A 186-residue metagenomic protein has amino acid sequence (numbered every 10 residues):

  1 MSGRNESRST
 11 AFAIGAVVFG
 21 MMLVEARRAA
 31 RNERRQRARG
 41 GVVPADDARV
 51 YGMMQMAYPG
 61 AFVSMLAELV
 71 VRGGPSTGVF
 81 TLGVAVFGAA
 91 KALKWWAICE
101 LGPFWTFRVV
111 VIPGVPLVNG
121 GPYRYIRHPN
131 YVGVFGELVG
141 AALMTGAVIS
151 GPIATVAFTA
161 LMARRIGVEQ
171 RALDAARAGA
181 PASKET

Functional and structural regions predicted by a protein language model:
M1-N5, V50-V79: Long, highly hydrophobic alpha-helical transmembrane signal-anchor segments
G3-F19: Hydrophobic transmembrane alpha-helical segments in integral membrane proteins
F12-A16, A45-G52: Alpha-helical transmembrane segments of integral membrane proteins, especially early/N-terminal helices
A13-A16, A67, A160: Alpha-helical hydrophobic membrane-insertion segments
I14-V17, A57, V86, I153: Physicochemical signature of membrane-embedded alpha-helices that form the seven-helix bundle of GPCRs, emphasizing
V17-A29: N-terminal signal-anchor/start-transfer transmembrane helix
R27-R49, G73-T186: Cytosolic-biased juxtamembrane loops and peripheral soluble domains of multi-pass membrane proteins
